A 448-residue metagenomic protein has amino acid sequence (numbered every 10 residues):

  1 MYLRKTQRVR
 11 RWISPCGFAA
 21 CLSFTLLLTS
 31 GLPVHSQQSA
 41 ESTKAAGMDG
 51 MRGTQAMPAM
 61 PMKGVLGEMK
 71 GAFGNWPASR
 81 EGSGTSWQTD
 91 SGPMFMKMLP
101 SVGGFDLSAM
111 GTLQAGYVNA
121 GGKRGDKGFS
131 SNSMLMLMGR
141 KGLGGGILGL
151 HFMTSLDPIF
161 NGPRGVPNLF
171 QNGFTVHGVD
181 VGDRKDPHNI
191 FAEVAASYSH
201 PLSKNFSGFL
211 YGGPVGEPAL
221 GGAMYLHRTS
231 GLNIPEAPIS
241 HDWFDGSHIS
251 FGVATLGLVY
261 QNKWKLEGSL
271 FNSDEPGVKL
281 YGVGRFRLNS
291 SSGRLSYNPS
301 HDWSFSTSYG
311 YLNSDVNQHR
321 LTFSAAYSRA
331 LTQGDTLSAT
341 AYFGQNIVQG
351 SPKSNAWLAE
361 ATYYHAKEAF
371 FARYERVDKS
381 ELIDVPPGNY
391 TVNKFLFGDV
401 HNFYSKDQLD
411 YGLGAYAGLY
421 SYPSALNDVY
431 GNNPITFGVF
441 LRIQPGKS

Functional and structural regions predicted by a protein language model:
L32-T112, G125-D126, G139-G145, H151 (+1 more regions): N-terminal periplasmic/intermembrane-space "pro-region" immediately following the signal or transit peptide
P100, F105, G139-L143, H200 (+7 more regions): Residue-level signature of outer-membrane beta-barrel architecture
L107, G144-G149, K204-G208, P218 (+6 more regions): Repeated loop/turn-to-beta-strand initiation elements of outer-membrane beta-barrel proteins
L113-G121, T154-F160, P214-P218, L270-P276 (+8 more regions): Transmembrane beta-strands of outer-membrane beta-barrel pores
G125-S131, R184-H188, F244-H248, Y281-L288 (+4 more regions): Replace "Gram-negative outer membrane beta-barrel proteins" with "bacterial and organellar outer membrane beta-barrel
G162-S296: Surface-exposed coil loops of outer-membrane beta-barrel proteins
K263-K265, S269, F286, R294-V385 (+1 more regions): Detector for outer-membrane/organellar transmembrane beta-barrel domains, recognizing the amphipathic beta-strand
F397, G431-S448: Outer-membrane beta-barrel "beta-signal"
